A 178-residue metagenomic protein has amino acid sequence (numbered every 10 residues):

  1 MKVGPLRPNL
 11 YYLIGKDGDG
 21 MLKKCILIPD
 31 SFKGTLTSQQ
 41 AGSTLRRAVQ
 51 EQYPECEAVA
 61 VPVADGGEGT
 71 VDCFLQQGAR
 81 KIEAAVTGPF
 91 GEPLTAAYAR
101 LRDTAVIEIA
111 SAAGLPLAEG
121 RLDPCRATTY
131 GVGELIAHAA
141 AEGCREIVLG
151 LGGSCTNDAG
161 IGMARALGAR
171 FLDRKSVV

Functional and structural regions predicted by a protein language model:
M1-Y11: N-terminal amphipathic/hydrophobic targeting modules at extreme N-termini, encompassing cleavable Sec/SRP-type signal
V3, D17-D19, S154: Acidic, Ala/Val/Gly-enriched low-complexity intrinsically disordered segments
L22-I26: Extreme N-terminal starter segment of soluble prokaryotic enzymes
D30, T70, V132, C155-G160: Short glycine/serine/threonine-rich phosphate/pyrophosphate-binding segments that cradle anionic phosphate groups
Q39-A41, L45, L149-G152, T156-A169: Short Gly/Thr/Asp-enriched flexible loops that form oxyanion-binding sites at enzyme active sites
R47-E119: Glycine-rich nucleotide/cofactor/substrate-binding loop typically near the N-terminus or early in the first domain
P93-T156: Anion-binding (especially nucleotide phosphate/pyrophosphate-binding) glycine-rich loop and adjoining beta-alpha core
V177-V178: Conserved small/polar residues in nucleotide/adenosyl-binding loops
